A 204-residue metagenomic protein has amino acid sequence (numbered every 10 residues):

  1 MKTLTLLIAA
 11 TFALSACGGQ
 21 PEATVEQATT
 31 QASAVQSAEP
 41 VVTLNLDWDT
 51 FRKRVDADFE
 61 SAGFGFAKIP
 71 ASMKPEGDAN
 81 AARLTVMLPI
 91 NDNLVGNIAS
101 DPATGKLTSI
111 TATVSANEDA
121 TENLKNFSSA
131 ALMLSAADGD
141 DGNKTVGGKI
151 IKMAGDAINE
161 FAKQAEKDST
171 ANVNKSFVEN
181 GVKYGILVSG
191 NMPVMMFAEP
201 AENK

Functional and structural regions predicted by a protein language model:
M1-S15: Sec-dependent bacterial lipoprotein signal peptides
C17-Q20: Bacterial signal peptide processing site
V25-D49: Post-signal peptide N-terminal segment of mature Sec-exported envelope proteins
P40, D47, F51, D138-N143 (+1 more regions): General structural signal for secondary-structure boundaries
D47-F64, S129, L134-S135: Amphipathic alpha-helical segments
G63-S100, G142-G185: A cross-family detector of function-defining hotspots
A99-A162: Long, charged/polar, surface-exposed segments that mediate recognition or autoinhibition
S189-K204: Short, low-complexity, Pro/Ser/Thr/Gly-rich segments in the mature regions of secreted, periplasmic
